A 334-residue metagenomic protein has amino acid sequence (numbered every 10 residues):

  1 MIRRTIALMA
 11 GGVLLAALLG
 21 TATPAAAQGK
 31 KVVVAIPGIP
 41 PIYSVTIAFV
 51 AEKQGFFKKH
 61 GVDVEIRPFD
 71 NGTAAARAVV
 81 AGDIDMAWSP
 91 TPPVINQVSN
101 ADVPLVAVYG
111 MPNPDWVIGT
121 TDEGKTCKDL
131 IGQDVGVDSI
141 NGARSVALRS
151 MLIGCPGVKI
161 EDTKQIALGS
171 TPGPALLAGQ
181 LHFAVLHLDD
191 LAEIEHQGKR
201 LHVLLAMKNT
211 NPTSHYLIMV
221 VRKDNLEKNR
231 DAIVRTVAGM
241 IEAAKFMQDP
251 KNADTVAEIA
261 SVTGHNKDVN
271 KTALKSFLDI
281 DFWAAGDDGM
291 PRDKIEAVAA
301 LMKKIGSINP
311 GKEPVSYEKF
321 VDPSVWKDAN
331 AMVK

Functional and structural regions predicted by a protein language model:
M1-V13: Bacterial N-terminal signal peptides that target proteins for export
M9, L15-A25: C-terminal segment of classical bacterial N-terminal signal peptides
L18, L217-D224, D268, L278: A short small-residue
A27-L168, G173-A178, H182-L188, H202-T213: Short, glycine-/small- and polar/acidic-enriched structural segments that line small-molecule recognition paths
I84, W88, F277-R292, V325-V333: Short amphipathic alpha-helical segments at helix boundaries and their inter-helical linkers
P92, T171-G264: Pocket-lining segment of extracytoplasmic ligand-binding domains
E227-N309: Secondary-structure end/capping motifs
A299-K334: Conserved C-terminal helix/tail region of periplasmic/extracytoplasmic solute-binding proteins
